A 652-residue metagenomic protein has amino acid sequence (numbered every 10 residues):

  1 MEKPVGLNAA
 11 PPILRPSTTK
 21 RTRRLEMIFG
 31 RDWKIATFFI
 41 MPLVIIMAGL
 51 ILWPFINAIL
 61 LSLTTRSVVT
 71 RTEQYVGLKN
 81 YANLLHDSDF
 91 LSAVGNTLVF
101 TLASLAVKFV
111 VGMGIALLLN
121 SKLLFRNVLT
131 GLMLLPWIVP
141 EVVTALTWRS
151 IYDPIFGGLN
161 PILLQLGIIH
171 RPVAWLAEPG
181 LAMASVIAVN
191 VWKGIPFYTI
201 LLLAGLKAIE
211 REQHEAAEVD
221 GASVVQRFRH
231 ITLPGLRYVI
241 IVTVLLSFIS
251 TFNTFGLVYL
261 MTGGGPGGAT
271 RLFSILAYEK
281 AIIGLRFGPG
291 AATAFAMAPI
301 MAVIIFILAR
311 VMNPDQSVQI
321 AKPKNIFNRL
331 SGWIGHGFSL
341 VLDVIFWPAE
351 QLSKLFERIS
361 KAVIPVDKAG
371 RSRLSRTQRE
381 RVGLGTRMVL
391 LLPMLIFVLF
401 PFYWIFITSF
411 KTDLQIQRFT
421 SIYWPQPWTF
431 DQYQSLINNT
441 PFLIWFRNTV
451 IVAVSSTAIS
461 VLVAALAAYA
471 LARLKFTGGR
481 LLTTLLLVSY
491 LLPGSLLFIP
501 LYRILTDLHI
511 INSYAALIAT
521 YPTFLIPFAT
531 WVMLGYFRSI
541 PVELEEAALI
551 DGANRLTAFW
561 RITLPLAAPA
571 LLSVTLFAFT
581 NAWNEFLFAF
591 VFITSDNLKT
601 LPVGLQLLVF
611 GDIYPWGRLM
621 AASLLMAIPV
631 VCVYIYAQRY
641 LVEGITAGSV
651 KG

Functional and structural regions predicted by a protein language model:
M1-F39, L124-R126, A309-L392, I613-Y614 (+1 more regions): Transmembrane alpha-helical segments of polytopic membrane transport and secretion proteins
D32-A321, G383-G652: A structural signal for multi-pass alpha-helical bundles of membrane permease subunits that mediate small-molecule
